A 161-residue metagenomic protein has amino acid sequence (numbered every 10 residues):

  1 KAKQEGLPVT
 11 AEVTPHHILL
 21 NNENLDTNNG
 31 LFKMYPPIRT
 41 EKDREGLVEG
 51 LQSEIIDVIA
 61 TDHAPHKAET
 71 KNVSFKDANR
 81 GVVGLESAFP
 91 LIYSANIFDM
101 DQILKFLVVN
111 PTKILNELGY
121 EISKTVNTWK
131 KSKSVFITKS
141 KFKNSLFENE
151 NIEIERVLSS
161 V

Functional and structural regions predicted by a protein language model:
K1-I59, H63-N79: Active-site core of metal-dependent hydrolases
N21, T40, F98-I103, F136-K141 (+1 more regions): General structural signal for secondary-structure boundaries
L31, Q52-S53, V58, A64-W129: His/Asp/Glu-enriched, well-ordered alpha-helical/loop segment that forms or immediately abuts the divalent-metal
T40, R44, L85, F89 (+1 more regions): A structural signal for well-ordered alpha-helical scaffolds and beta->alpha junctions
S74-D77, K124-V161: C-terminal cap of metal-dependent C-N hydrolases
